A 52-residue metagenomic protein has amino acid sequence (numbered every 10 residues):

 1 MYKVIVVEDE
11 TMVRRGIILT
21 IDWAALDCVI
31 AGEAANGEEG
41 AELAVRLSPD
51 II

Functional and structural regions predicted by a protein language model:
M1-K3: Non-catalytic signal-transmission and effector/linker regions of two-component phosphorelay proteins
I5, I51-I52: Short hydrophobic transmembrane-like helices used for membrane targeting/insertion
E8: Conserved acidic carboxylate
T11-G32: Two-component/phosphorelay signaling modules centered on CheY-like receiver
I18, E33-I51: Acidic, metal-coordinating helix/loop segments flanking the phosphotransfer/catalytic sites of two-component signaling
